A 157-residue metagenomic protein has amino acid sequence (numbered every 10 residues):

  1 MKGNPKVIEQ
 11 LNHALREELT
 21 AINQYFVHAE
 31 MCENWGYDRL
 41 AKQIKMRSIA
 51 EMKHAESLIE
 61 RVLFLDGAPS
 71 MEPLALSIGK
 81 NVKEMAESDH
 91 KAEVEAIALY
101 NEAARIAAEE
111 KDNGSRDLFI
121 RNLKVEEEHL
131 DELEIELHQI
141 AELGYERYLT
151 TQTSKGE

Functional and structural regions predicted by a protein language model:
M1-E157: Iron-associated oxidoreductase/ferritin-like identity signal
